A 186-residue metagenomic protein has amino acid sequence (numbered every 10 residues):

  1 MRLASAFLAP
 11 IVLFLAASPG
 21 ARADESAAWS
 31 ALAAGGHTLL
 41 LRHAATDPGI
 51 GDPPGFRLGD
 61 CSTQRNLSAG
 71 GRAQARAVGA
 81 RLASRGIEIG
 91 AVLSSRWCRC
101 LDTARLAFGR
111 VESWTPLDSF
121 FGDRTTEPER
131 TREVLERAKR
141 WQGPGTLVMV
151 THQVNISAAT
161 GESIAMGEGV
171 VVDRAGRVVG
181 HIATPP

Functional and structural regions predicted by a protein language model:
M1-S5: Positively charged n-region of N-terminal signal peptides that target proteins for export
A6-A16: Bacterial N-terminal signal peptides
S18-A23: Sec/Tat signal peptide C-region and signal peptidase I cleavage site
D24-P116, F120-R124, R132, E162-P186: Active-site-proximal alpha-helix that buttresses catalytic centers in soluble enzyme cores
G36-T38, G143-T151: Generic beta-sheet signal
R85-I87, W141-G145: Glycine-rich phosphate-binding loop signature in dinucleotide/nucleotide-binding domains
T131-W141: A short, acidic, amphipathic alpha-helical segment used as a generic capping/interface helix at domain edges
